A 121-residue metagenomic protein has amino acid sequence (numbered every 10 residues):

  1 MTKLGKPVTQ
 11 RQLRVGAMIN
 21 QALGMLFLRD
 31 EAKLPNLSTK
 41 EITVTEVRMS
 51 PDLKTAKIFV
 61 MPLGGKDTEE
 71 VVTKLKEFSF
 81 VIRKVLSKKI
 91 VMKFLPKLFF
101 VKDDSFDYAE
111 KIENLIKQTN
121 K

Functional and structural regions predicted by a protein language model:
M1-T55, M61-K121: Charge-rich, low-complexity N-terminal segments
